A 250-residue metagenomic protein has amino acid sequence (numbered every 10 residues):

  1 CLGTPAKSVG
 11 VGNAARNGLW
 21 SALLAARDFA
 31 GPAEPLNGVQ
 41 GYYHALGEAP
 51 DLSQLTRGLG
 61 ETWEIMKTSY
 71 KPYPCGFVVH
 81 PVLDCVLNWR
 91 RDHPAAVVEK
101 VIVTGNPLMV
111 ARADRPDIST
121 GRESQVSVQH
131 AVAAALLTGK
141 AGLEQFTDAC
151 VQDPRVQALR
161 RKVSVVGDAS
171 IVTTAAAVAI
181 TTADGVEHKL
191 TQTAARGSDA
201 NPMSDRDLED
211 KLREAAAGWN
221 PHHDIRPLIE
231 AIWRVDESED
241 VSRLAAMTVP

Functional and structural regions predicted by a protein language model:
L2, A6-R16, L23-P250: Terminal-appendage/accessory-domain detector
